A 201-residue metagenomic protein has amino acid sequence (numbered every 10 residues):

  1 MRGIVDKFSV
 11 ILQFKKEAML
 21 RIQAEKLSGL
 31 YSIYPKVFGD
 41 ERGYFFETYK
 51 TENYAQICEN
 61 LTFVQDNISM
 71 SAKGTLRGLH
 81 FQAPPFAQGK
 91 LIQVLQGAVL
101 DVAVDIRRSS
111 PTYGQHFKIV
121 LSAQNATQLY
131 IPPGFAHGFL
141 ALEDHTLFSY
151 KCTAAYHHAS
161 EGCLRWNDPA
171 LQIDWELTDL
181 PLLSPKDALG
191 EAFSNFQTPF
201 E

Functional and structural regions predicted by a protein language model:
K7-A18: Short, Lys/Arg-enriched N-terminal segments with co-localized hydrophobic residues within the first ~10-30 amino acids
V10, H137, P181: Residue-level detector of short, conserved catalytic/binding motifs and their immediate flanks
M19-N125, E143-H145, Y150-E201: Non-catalytic, conserved peripheral segments adjacent to functional cores
L129, H137-L142: Short beta-strand His + acidic residue motifs that chelate non-heme Fe in jelly-roll/DSBH and cupin folds
